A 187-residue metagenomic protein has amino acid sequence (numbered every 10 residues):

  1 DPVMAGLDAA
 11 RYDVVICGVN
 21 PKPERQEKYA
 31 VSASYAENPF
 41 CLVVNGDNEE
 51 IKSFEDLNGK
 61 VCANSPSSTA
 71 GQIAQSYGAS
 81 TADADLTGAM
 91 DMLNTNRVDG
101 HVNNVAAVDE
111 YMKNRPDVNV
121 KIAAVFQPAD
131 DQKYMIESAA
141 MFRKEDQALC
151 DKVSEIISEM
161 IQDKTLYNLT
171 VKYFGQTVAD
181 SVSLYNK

Functional and structural regions predicted by a protein language model:
D1-D13, K28-A30, E55-D56, S76 (+1 more regions): Short helices/loops that flank or line small-molecule/ion binding pockets
D1-D56, D130-K133: Acidic, polar ligand-binding/catalytic clefts
D1-V3, N20-E24, D47-E50, S68-G71 (+6 more regions): Solvent-exposed loop/turn segments at secondary-structure junctions within structured extracellular/periplasmic domains
G18-E27, D99-Y134, Y173: A ligand-binding cleft/hinge motif common to bilobed small-molecule-binding domains
V19, E37-M90, V105-D109: Bilobed "Venus flytrap"/periplasmic-binding protein-like clamshell domains and structurally analogous long
A36-V44, P116-S154, Q176-K187: Periplasmic-binding protein-like
A70-A74, I157-F174: Periplasmic-binding protein-like
